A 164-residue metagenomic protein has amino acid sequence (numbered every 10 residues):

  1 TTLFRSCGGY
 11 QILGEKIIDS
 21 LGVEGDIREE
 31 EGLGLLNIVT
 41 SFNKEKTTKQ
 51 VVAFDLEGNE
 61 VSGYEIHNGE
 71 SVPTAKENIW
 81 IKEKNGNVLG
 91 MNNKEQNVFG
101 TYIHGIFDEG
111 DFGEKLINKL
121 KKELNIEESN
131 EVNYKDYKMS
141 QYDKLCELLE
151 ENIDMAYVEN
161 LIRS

Functional and structural regions predicted by a protein language model:
T1-S62: Cysteine-nucleophile active-site neighborhood
V39-S164: Amide-donor transfer/coupling interface in amidating biosynthetic enzymes
